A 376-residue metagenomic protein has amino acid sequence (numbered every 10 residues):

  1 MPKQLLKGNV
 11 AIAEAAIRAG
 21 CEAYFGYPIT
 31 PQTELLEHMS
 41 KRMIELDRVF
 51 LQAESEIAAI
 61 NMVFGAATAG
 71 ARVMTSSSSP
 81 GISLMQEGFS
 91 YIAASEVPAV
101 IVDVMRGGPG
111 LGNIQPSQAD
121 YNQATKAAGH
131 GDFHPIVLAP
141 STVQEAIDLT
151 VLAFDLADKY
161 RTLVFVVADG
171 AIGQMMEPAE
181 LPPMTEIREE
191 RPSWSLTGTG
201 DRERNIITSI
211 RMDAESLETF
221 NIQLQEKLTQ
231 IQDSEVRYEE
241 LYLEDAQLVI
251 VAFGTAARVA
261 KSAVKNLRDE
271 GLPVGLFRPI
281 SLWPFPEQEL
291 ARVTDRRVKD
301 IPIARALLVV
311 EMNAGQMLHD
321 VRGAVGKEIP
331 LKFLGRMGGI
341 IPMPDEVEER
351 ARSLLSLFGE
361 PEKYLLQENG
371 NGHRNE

Functional and structural regions predicted by a protein language model:
M1-A127, H134, T142, M337 (+3 more regions): Thiamine diphosphate
K7-A11, Q225-L248, K261: Glycine-/acidic-rich phosphate or pyrophosphate-binding loops and their flanking alpha/beta elements
Q32, R161-E240: Conformationally flexible catalytic loops at phosphate/diphosphate-handling active centers
S40-R42, S90-A93, Q118, V151-L156 (+4 more regions): Short, solvent-exposed amphipathic alpha-helical segments in soluble enzyme and RNA/protein-processing domains
Q115-D169, L366-E368, G372-E376: Conserved thiamine diphosphate
Y238-P273, F277, W283-E289: Redox- and metal-dependent alpha/beta enzyme cores, enriched for Fe-S-associated oxidoreductases and cofactor-handling
I301-I303, E311-E376: Peripheral docking tails and interdomain loops at the edges of cofactor- or intermediate-handling domains
